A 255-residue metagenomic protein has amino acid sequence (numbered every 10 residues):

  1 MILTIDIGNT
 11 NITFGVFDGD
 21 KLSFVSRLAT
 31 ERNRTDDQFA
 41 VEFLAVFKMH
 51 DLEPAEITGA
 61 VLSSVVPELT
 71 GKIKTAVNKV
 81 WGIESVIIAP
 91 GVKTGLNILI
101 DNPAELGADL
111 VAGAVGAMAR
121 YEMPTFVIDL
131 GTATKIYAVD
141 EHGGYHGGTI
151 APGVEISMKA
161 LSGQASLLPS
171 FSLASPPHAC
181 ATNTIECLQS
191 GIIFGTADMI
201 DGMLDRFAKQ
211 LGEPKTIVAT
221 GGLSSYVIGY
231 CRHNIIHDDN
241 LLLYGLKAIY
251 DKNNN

Functional and structural regions predicted by a protein language model:
M1-I88, V92: N-terminal glycine/serine-rich phosphate-binding loop of ATP-dependent small-molecule kinases, especially carbohydrate
M1-V25, A117, M123-Y145, L161 (+1 more regions): Gly/Thr-rich phosphate-binding beta-strand-loop-beta motif of the actin/hexokinase/Hsp70
E31-Q38, L106-A108, G113-V115, A119-E122 (+3 more regions): Glycine-rich phosphate-binding loop plus the immediately following alpha-helix
H50-A55, R120-E122, Q210-E213: Glycine-rich phosphate-binding loop signature in dinucleotide/nucleotide-binding domains
L52-E105, H142-T149, G153-V154, T182-I193 (+3 more regions): Short beta-strand-loop/turn "lid" adjacent to the catalytic site in phosphate-handling enzymes
P103-L110, I236-L241: Active-site nucleophile and cofactor-binding loops and adjacent substrate-binding regions of central metabolic enzymes
T196-Q210: A short, acidic, amphipathic alpha-helical segment used as a generic capping/interface helix at domain edges
Q210-N255: Long hydrophobic alpha-helical segments typical of transmembrane helices together with their membrane-interfacial
